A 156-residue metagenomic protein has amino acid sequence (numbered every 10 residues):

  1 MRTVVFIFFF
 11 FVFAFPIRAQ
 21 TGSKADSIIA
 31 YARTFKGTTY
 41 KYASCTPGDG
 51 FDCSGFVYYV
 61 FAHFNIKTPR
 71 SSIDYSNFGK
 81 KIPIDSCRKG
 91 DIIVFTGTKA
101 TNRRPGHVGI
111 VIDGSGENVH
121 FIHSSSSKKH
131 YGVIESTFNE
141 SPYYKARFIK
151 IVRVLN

Functional and structural regions predicted by a protein language model:
M1-S23: Bacterial Sec-dependent N-terminal signal peptides
F10, A100-N102, P142: Sterically constrained small-residue positions within well-ordered secondary structures of folded domains
Q20, K81, P105-N156: Aromatic- and glycine-rich peptidoglycan recognition patches
Q20-F78, K89, T98-G106, V119 (+2 more regions): N-terminal capping segments
K81-C87: Short, surface-exposed secondary-structure edge patches
I92: Conserved PDZ fold ligand-binding element
